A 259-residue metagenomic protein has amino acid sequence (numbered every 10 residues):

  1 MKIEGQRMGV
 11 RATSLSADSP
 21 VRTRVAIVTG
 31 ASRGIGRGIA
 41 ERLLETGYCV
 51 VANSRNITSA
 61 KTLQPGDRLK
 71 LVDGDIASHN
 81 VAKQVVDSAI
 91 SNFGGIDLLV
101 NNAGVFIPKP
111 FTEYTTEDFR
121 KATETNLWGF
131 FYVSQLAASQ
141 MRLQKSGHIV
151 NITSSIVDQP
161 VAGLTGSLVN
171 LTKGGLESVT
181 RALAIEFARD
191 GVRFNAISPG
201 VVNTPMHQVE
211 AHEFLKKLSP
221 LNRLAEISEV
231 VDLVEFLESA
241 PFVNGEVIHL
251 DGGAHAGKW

Functional and structural regions predicted by a protein language model:
K2-S16, N244-W259: Short C-terminal tail/terminal secondary-structure segment of NAD(P)H-dependent dehydrogenase/reductase domains
S32-R33: Conserved glycine-rich cofactor-binding loop
G74-V85, T116: The beta1-alpha1 cofactor-binding region of Rossmann-like NAD(H)/NADP(H)-dependent oxidoreductases
P110-F111, D118-R120, L215: Substrate-binding pocket helix/loop in short-chain dehydrogenase/reductase
S134, T172, T180: Active-site helix of classical SDR
S139, R181, I185-R189: Alpha-helical segment proximal to the catalytic Tyr-Lys
R223, I227-L250, H255: C-terminal substrate-recognition "lid" of short-chain dehydrogenase/reductases
